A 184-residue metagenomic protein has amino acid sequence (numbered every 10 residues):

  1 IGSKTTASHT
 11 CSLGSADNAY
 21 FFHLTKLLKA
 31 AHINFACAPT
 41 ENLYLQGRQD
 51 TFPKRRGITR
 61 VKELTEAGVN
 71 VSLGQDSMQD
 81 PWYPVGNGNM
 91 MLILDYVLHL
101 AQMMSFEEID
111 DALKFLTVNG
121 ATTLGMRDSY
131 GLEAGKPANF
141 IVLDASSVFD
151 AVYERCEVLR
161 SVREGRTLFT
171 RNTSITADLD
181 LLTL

Functional and structural regions predicted by a protein language model:
I1-T59: Active-site core of metal-dependent hydrolases
K4, E41-L45, R56-L143: His/Asp/Glu-enriched, well-ordered alpha-helical/loop segment that forms or immediately abuts the divalent-metal
S12-L13, T40-L43, D76-Q79, S147-V148 (+2 more regions): Short, glycine-/Ser/Thr-/acidic-enriched flexible segments
N18-F22, P84-N87, R155: Conserved strand-to-helix beginnings and helix N-cap segments that scaffold or border functional pockets
G47-R48, Y83-P84, E154, D180: Short Asp/Glu-rich motifs
D50-K54, N87-M90, V158-R160: Short low-complexity, flexible loop/linker segments enriched in glycine and/or proline with clustered acidic
D110-L184: Active-site microenvironment of metallo-dependent hydrolases
